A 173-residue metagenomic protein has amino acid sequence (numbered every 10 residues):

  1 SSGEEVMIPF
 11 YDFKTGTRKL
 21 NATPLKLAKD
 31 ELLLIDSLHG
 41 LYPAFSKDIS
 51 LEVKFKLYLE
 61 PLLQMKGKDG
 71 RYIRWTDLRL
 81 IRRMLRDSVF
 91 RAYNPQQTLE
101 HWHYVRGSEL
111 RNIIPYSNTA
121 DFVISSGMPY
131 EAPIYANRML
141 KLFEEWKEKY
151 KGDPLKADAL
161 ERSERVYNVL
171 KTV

Functional and structural regions predicted by a protein language model:
S1-L33, Y93-W102: ATP-dependent small-molecule kinase phosphotransfer cores that center on conserved nucleotide phosphate-binding segments
L32-S37, L57-Y58: Structural recognition of the conserved hydrophobic beta-strand(s) that form the central parallel beta-sheet of P-loop
G40: Residues immediately C-terminal
P43, K47-V173: Conserved NTP phosphate-binding and transfer environment spanning the P-loop NTPase/kinase superfamily
